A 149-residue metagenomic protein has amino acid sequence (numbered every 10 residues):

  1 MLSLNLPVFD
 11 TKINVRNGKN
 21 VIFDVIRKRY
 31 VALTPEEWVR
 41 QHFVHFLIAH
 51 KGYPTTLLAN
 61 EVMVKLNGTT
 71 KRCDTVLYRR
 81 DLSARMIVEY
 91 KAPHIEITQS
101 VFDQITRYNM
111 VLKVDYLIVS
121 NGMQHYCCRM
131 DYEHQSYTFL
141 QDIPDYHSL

Functional and structural regions predicted by a protein language model:
M1-Y116, M123-L149: A short, conserved, highly charged catalytic patch centered on acidic carboxylates
